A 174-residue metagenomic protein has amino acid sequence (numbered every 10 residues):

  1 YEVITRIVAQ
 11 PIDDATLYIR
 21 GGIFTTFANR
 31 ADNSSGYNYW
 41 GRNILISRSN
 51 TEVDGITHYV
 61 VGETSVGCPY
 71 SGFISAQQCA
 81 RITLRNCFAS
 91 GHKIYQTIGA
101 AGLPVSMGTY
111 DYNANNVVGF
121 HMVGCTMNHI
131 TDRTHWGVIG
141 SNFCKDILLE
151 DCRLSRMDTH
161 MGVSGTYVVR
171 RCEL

Functional and structural regions predicted by a protein language model:
Y1-L174: Extracellular/periplasmic carbohydrate-active domains that bind, remodel, or depolymerize complex polysaccharides
